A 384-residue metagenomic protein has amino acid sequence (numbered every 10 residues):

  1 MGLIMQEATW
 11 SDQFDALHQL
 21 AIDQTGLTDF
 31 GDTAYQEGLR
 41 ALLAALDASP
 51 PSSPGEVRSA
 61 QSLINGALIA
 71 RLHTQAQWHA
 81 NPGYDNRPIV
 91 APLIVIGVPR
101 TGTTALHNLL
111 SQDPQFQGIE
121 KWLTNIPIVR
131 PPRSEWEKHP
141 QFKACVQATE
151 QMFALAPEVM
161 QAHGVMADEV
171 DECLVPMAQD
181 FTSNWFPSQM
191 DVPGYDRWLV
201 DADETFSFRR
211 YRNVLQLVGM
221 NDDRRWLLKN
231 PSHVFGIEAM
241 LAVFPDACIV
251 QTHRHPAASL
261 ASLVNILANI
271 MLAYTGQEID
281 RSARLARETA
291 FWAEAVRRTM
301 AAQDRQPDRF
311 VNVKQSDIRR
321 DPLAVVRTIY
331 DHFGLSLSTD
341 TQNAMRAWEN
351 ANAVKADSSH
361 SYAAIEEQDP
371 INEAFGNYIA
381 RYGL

Functional and structural regions predicted by a protein language model:
M1-A76, P193-F208, L215, G219 (+1 more regions): PAPS-dependent sulfotransferases, especially Golgi type II membrane carbohydrate sulfotransferases
A76-N86: Pre-Walker A adenine-sensing motif
V90-L93, D223: Pre-Walker A (Motif I) flank of P-loop NTPase domains
I94-D113: Glycine-rich phosphate-binding P-loop
I96-V98, L227-P231, Q315: Short His-Asn-centered micro-motif
Q112-W122: Post-Walker A helix-loop "phosphate-sensing" segment adjacent to the P-loop in P-loop NTPases
N125-W226: PAPS-dependent sulfation machinery
K229-N230, M240-N265: Conserved phosphate-donor/acceptor-positioning beta-strand/loop module used by diverse small-molecule
